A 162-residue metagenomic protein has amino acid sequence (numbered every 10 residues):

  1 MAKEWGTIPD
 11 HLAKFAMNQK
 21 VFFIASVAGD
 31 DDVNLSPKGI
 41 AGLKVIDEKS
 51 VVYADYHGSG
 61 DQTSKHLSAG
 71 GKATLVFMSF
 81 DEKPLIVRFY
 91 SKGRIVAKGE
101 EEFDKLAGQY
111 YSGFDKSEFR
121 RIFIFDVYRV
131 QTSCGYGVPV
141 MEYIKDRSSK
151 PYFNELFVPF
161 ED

Functional and structural regions predicted by a protein language model:
M1-D162: Binding-site signature for planar aromatic cofactors or substrates
